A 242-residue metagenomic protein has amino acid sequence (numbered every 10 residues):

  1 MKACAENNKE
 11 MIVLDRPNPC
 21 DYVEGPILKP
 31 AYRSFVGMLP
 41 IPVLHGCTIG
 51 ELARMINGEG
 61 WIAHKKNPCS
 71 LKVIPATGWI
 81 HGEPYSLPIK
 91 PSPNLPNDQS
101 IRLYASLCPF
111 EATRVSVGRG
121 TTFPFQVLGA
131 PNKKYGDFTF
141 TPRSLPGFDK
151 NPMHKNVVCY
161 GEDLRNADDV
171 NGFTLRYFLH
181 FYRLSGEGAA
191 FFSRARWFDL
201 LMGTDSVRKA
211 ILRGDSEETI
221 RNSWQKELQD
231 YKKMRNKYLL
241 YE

Functional and structural regions predicted by a protein language model:
C4-E10: A short helix->loop->beta-strand "cap" motif at the edges of active sites that frequently abuts
N7, M55, E59-A63, A210 (+2 more regions): Change "in soluble alpha/beta enzymes" to "in soluble alpha/beta proteins
I12-R33: Glycine-rich, charge-decorated loop segments at or immediately adjacent to ligand/cofactor-binding or catalytic sites
G25-K29, F35-V36, K66, K209-L212: Catalytic-site microenvironment of enzymes that process N-acetyl-hexosamine-containing cell-wall polysaccharides
Y32-S106: Conserved anion/nucleotide-ligand pocket segment
T77-H154: Glycine-rich, aromatic-lined ligand/substrate-binding cores of catalytic and carbohydrate-binding domains
T121-P124, L128-S223, Q229: Conserved functional hotspot residues or short segments at active or partner-binding sites across diverse domains
Q225, Q229-E242: Flexible, low-complexity junctional segments that flank or bridge functional domains
